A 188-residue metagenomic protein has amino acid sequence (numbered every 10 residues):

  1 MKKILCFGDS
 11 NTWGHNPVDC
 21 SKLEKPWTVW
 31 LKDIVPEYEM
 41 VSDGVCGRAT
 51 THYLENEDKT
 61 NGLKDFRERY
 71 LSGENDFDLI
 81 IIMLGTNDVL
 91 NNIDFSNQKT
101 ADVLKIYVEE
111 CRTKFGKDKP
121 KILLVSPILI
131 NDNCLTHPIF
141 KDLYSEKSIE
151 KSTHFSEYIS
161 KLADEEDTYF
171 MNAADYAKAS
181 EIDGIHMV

Functional and structural regions predicted by a protein language model:
K2-L5, N11-I106, G116, E150-K151 (+1 more regions): Conserved SGNH/GDSL esterase-like catalytic core that processes O-acyl groups on lipids and polysaccharides
F7-G8, V125: Short hydrophobic segments within beta-strands
E39-V41, K121, D167-Y169: Conserved beta-strand segments of alpha/beta enzyme cores
T50-H52, V89-N91, N131-H137, K178-E181: Short acidic/His/Gly/Ser-rich catalytic and metal-binding motifs that mark active-site loops of diverse hydrolases
L104-E109, S156: Generic structural signal for well-ordered alpha-helices, preferentially at hydrophobic/aromatic core positions
R112-K121: A short helix->loop->beta-strand "cap" motif at the edges of active sites that frequently abuts
I128: Carbohydrate-associated surface elements
N131-A173: Substrate-gating cap/lid alpha-helix
